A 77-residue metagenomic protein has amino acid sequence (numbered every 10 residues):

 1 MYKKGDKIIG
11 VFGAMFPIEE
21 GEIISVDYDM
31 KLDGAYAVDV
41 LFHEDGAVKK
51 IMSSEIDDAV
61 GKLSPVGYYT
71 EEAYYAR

Functional and structural regions predicted by a protein language model:
M1-G13: Short coil-to-beta transition motif at edge beta-strands of beta-rich domains
K3-K4, L32-A37: A short, compositionally biased
K7-I8, I23, K50, E55: Generic short N-terminal amphipathic or hydrophobic helices
V11, I24, L41-H43: A structural detector for beta-sheet-dominated domains
F12, D27-M30, V60: A generic structural motif
P17-Y28: Short beta-strand-centered aromatic/proline hotspots
A37-R77: Intrinsically disordered, low-complexity, charged/polar segments
